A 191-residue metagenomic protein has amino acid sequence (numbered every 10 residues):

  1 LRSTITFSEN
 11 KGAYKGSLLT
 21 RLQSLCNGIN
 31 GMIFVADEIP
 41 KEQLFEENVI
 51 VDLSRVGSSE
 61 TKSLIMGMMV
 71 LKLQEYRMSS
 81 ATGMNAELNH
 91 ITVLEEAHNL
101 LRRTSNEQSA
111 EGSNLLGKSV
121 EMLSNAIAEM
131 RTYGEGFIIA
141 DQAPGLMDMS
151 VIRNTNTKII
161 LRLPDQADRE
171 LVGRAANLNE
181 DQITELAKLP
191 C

Functional and structural regions predicted by a protein language model:
L1-A128, T132-E135: P-loop NTPase motor domains
A110-E111, K118-C191: Conserved ATP-driven motor cores of ASCE-family P-loop NTPases powering translocation/secretion/packaging/pilus
